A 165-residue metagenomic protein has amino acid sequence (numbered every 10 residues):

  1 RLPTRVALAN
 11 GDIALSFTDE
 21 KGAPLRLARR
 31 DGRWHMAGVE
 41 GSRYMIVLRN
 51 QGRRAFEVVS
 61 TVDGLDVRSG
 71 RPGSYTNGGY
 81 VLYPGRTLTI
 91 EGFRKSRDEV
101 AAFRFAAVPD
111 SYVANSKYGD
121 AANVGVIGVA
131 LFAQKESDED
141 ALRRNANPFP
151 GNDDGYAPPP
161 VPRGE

Functional and structural regions predicted by a protein language model:
R1-E165: Intrinsically disordered, low-complexity segments enriched in small/polar residues
